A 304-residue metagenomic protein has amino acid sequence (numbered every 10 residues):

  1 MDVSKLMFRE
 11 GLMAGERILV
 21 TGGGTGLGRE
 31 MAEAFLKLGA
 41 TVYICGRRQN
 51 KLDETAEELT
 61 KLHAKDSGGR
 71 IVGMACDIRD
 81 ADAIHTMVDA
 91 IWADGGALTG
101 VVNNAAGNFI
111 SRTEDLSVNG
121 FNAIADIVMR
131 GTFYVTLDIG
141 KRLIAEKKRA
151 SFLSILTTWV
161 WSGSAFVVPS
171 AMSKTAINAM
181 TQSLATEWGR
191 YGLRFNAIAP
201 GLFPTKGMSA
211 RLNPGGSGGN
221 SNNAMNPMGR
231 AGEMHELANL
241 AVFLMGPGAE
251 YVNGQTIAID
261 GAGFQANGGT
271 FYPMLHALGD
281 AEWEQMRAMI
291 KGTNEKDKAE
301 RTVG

Functional and structural regions predicted by a protein language model:
R17, G22-G26: Conserved glycine-rich cofactor-binding loop
V102, G189, R194, V252-G254: Short, small/polar-rich loop/turn modules that mediate ligand/substrate recognition or access, typified
R112-T113, S117-A125, N222: Substrate-binding pocket helix/loop in short-chain dehydrogenase/reductase
T136-L137, Q182: A short, exposed helix-loop element centered on a Lys and neighboring polar residues
I144, L153-A176, T181-R190, L202: Catalytic loop of short-chain dehydrogenase/reductase
R190, P200-M225, N267-D297, G304: A glycine/serine/threonine-rich, flexible loop-to-helix segment that serves as the NAD(P) cofactor-binding "lid"
R230-I259, F264: C-terminal substrate-recognition "lid" of short-chain dehydrogenase/reductases
